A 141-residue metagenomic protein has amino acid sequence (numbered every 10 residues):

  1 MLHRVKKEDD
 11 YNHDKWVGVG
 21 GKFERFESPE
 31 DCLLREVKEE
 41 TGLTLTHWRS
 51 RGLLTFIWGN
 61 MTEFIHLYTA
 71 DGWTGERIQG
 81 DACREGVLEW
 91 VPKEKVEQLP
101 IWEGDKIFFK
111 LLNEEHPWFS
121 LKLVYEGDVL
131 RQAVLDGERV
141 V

Functional and structural regions predicted by a protein language model:
M1-V17, L45, R49: N-terminal strand-loop-strand
K7, V96, E114, Y125-L130: Short acidic/polar capping segments at secondary-structure boundaries
G20: A short acidic, glycine-rich active-site loop that binds or catalyzes chemistry on phosphate/adenosine moieties
F23-T46, F56-L112, A133-V141: Unchanged
G52: Catalytic phosphate/metal-binding cores of nucleic-acid and nucleotide-processing enzymes, i.e., regions that mediate
W73, P117-W118: Generic structural signal for secondary-structure transition and capping sites
W118-V141: Acidic/histidine-enriched, glycine/proline-rich intrinsically disordered or flexible terminal extensions
